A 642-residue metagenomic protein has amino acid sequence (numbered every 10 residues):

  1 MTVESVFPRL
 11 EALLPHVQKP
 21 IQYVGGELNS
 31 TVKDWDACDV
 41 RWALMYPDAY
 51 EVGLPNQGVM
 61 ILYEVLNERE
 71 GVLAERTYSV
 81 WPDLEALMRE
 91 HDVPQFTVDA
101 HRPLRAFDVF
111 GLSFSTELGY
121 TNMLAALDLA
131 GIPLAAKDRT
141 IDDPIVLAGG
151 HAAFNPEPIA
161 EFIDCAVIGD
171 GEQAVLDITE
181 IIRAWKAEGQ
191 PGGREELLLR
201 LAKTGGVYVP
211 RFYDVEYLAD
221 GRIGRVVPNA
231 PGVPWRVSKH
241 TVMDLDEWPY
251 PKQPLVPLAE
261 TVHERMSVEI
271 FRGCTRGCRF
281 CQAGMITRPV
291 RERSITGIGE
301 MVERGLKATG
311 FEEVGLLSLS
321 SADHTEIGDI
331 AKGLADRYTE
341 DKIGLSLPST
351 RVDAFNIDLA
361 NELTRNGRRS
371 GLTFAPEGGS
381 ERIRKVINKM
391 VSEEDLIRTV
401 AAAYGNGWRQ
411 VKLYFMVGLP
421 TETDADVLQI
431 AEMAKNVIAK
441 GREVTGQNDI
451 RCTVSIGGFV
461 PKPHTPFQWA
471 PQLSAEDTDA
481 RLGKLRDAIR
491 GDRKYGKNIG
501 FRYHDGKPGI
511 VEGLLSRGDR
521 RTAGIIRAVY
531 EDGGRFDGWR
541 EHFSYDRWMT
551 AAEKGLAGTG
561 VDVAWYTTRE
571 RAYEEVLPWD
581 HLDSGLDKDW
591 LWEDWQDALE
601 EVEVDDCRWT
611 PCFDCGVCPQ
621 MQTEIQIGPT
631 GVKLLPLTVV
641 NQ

Functional and structural regions predicted by a protein language model:
M1-V32, D36, W42-L44, G491-Q642: Radical SAM enzyme core and accessory elements
L14-A43, Y50-E51, P210, E216 (+3 more regions): N-terminal [4Fe-4S]-dependent radical SAM core
L44-D48, L66, V256-R279, L306 (+3 more regions): N-terminal pre-triad scaffold of radical SAM enzymes
M45, E303-K412, M416-G457, P461: Conserved SAM/AdoMet-binding glycine-rich loop
V59, H91, L127, E161-A166 (+9 more regions): Short secondary-structure boundary/capping segments
S79-P228, Q447, P466-D519, I526-H542: Glycine-rich beta-alpha loop elements in corrinoid/cobalamin-binding modules across cobalamin-dependent enzymes
R200-P210, L319-H324, P348-F355, G418 (+5 more regions): A glycine-rich phosphate-binding loop feature that marks nucleotide/adenosyl-phosphate handling sites
E260-T296, D614-T630: Canonical Radical SAM [4Fe-4S] cluster-binding loop centered on the CxxxCxxC motif and its immediate flanking residues
